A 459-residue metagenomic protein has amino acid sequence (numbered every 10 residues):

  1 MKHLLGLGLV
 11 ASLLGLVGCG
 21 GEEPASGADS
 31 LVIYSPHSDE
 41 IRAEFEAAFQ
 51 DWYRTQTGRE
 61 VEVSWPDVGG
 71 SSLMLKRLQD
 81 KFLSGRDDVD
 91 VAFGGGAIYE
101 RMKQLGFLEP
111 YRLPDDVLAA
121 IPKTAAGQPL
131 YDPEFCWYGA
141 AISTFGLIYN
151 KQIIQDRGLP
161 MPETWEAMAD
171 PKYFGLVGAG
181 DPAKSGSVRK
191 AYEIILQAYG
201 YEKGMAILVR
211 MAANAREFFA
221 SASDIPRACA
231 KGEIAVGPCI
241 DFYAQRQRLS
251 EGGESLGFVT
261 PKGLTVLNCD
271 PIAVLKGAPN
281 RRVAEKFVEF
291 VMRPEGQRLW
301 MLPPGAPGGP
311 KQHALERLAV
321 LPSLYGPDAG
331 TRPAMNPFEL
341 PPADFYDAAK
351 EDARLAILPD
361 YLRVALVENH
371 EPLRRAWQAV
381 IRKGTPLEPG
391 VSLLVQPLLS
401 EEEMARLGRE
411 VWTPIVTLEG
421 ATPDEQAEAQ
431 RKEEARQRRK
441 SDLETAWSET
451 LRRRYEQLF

Functional and structural regions predicted by a protein language model:
E22-R101, P226: Early extracytoplasmic/lumenal segment of secretory-pathway proteins
L83, D87-V91, E109-K151, E166 (+1 more regions): A structural signal for short loop-to-beta-strand junctions that line the ligand-binding cleft of periplasmic/secreted
M102-Y111, P133, Q247-T260: Ligand-binding "clamshell"
A120-I121, I207-A212, G252-A278, P322-Y325: Periplasmic-binding protein-like
I148-I153, L267-R281, L299-W300: A bilobed periplasmic-binding-protein/Venus flytrap-type ligand-binding module shared by bacterial periplasmic
I194-F258, R298: Ligand-binding pocket segment of bilobal, Venus flytrap-like solute-binding proteins
L275, N280-A284, V288-Y346: Mature extracytoplasmic/periplasmic domains
A376, V380-F459: C-terminal non-catalytic accessory extensions
